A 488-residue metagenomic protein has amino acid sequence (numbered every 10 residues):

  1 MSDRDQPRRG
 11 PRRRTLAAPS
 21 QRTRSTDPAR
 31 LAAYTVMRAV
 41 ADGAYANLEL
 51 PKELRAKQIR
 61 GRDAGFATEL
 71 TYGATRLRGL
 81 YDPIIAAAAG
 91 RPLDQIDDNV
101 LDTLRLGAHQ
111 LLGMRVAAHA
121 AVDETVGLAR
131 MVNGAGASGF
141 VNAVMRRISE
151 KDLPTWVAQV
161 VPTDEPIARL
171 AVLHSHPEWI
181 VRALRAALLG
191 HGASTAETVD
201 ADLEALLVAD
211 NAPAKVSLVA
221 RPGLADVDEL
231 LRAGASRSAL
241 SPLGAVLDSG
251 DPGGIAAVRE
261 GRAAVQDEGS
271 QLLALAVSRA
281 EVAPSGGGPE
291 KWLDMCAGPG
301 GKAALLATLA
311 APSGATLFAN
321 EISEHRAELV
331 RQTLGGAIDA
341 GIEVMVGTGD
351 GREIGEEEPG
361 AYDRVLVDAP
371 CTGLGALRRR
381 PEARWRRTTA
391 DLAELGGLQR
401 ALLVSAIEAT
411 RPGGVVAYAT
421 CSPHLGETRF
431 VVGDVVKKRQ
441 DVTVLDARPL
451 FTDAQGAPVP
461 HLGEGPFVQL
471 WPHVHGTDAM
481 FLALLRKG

Functional and structural regions predicted by a protein language model:
M1-G488: S-adenosylmethionine
